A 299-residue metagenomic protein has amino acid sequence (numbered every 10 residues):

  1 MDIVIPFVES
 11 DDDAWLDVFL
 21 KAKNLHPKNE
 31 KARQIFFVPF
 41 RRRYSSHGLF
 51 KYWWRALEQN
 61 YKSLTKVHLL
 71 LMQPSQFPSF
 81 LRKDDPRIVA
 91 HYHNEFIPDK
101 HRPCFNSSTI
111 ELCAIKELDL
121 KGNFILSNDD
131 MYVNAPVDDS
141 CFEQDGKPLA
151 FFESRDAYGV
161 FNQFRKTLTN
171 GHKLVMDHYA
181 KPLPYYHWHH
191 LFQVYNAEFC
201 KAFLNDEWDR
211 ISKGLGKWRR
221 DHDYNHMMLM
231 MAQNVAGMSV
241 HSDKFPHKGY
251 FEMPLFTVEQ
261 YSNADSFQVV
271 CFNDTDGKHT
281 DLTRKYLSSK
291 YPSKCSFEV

Functional and structural regions predicted by a protein language model:
S10-R42, F151-F152: A solvent-exposed, charged loop/short amphipathic helix patch at secondary-structure junctions
D11-W15, S75-F80, Y132-P136, C141-Q144 (+3 more regions): Short catalytic/ligand-binding loop motif for oxyanion handling, primarily in non-cytosolic enzymes, centered on
R41, S45, Q76-L120: Active-site-proximal specificity loops/subdomain of glycosyltransferases
A56-L64: Short, acidic, metal-binding catalytic loop of nucleotide-sugar glycosyltransferases
K121-N134: Short beta-strand-to-loop acidic/aromatic patch adjacent to the donor-nucleotide binding site
A135-F164: Conserved donor-nucleotide/metal-binding helix-loop-beta segment in metal-dependent transferases, i.e., the alpha-helix
Q163-S266: Catalytic core and acceptor-binding pocket of nucleotide-sugar-dependent glycosyltransferases
G249-V299: Extended C-terminal regions of large enzymes
